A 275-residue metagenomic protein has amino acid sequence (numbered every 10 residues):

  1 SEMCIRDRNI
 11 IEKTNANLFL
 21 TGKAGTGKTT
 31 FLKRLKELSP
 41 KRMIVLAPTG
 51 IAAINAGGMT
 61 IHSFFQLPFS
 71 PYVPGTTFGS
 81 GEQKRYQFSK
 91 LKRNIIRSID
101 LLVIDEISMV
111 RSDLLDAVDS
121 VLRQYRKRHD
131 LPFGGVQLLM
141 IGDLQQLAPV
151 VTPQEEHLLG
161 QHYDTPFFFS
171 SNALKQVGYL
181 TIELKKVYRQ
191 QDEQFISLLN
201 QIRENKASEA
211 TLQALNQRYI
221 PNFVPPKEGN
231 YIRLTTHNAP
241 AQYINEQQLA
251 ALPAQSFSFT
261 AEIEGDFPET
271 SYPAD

Functional and structural regions predicted by a protein language model:
S1-E2, R6-D275: Conserved ATP-binding/catalytic motifs of P-loop helicase motor domains
